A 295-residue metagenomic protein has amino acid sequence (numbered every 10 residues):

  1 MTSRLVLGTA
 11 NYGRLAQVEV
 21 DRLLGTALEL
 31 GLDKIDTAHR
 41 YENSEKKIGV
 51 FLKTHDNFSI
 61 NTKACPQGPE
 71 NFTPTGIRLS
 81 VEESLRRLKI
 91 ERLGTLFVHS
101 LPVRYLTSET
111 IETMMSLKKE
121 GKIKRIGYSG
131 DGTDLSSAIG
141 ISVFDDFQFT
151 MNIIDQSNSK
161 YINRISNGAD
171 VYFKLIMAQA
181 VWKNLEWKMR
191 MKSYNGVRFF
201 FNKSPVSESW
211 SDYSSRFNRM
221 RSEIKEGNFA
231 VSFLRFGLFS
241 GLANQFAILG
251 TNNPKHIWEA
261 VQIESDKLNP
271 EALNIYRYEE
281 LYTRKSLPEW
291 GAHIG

Functional and structural regions predicted by a protein language model:
M1-F58: N-terminal binding-site loop/beta-alpha segment at the start of enzyme catalytic domains that lines or forms
M1-T2, E29, I48-S59, E82-E91 (+3 more regions): Acidic (Asp/Glu)-rich catalytic clusters
L7, I35, I48, I60 (+7 more regions): Conserved, mostly hydrophobic/aromatic
G31, K122, I139-Q148, S166-Y172 (+2 more regions): Glycine-enriched alpha-helix->loop->beta-strand junction motifs that scaffold or abut catalytic
N71-K160: Glycine/proline-rich, positively charged, aromatic-decorated active-site loop/lid region on the catalytic face
K118, N184-P270: Conserved short secondary-structure transition element at the edge of the structured enzyme core that lines
S157-K203: Aromatic-lined glycan-binding groove of carbohydrate-active enzymes
N167-D170, V197, H256-G295: Terminal-tail/helix-coil boundary detector
